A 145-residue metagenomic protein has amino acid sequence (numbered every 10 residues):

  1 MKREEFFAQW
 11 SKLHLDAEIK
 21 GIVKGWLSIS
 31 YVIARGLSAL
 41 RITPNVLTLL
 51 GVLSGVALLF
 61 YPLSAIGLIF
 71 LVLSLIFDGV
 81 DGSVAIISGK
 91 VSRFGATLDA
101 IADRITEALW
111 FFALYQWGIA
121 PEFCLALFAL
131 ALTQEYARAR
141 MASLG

Functional and structural regions predicted by a protein language model:
M1-A34, A100-G145: A feature for the membrane-embedded catalytic helix bundles of lipid/isoprenoid biosynthetic enzymes
A17-E18, I33-V46, S92-A100: Short, amphipathic, aromatic/basic-enriched membrane-interface segments that mark the entry/exit of transmembrane
K24-L58: Long, hydrophobic/aromatic N-terminal blocks
G36, L40, S83-I87, R140: Membrane-interface helix caps of multi-pass small-molecule transporters
P44-F94, P121-L127: Membrane-embedded alpha-helical segments that form the functional core of polytopic membrane enzymes, especially those
D78-D81, D99, D103: Acidic active-site catalytic centers that drive phospho-/nucleotidyl reactions and related ester hydrolyses
I86-L98, R140-G145: A cytosolic-side transmembrane-helix exit/cap motif
